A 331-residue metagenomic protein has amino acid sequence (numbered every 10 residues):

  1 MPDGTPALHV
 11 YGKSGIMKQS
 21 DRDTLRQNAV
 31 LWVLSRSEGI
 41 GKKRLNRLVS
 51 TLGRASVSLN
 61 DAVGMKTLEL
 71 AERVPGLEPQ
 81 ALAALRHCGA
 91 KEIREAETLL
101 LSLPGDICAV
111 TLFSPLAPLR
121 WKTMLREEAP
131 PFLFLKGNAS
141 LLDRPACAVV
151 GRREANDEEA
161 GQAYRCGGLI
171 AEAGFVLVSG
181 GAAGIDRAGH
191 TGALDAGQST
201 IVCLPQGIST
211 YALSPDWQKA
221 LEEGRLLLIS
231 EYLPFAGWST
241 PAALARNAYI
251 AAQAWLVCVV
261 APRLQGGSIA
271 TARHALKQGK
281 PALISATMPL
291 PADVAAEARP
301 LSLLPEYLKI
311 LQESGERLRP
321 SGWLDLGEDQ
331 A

Functional and structural regions predicted by a protein language model:
P6-Q27, G39, L112-A331: Glycine-biased, small-residue-rich flexible motifs in mid-sequence functional cores and linkers
H9-P115: Short, small/acidic-rich helices and loops at N termini and domain boundaries of DNA replication/processing enzymes
